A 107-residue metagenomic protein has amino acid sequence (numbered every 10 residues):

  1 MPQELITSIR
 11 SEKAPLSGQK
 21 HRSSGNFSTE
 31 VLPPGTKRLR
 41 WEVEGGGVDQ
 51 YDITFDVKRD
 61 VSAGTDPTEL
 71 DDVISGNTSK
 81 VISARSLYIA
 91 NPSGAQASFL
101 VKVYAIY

Functional and structural regions predicted by a protein language model:
P2-K20, G94-Y107: C-terminal interaction-tip segments
L5-T7, S62-D71: Surface-exposed loop/edge segments in extracytoplasmic proteins
S11-E12, G46, V73-S75: Short, solvent-exposed aromatic-acidic interface loops
A14-D56: Beta-rich globular "head" domains
G25-L32, P67-S83: Beta-sandwich interaction modules
T36-W41, K80-Q96: Noncatalytic modules at the cell exterior or secretory-pathway interfaces, chiefly beta-strand-rich lectin/adhesion
E42-V48, V61, N91-Q96, I106-Y107: Short, flexible beta-strand-to-coil junctions
G47-G64, V101-V103: Short, surface-exposed beta-strand/strand-loop-strand elements in extracellular ectodomains
